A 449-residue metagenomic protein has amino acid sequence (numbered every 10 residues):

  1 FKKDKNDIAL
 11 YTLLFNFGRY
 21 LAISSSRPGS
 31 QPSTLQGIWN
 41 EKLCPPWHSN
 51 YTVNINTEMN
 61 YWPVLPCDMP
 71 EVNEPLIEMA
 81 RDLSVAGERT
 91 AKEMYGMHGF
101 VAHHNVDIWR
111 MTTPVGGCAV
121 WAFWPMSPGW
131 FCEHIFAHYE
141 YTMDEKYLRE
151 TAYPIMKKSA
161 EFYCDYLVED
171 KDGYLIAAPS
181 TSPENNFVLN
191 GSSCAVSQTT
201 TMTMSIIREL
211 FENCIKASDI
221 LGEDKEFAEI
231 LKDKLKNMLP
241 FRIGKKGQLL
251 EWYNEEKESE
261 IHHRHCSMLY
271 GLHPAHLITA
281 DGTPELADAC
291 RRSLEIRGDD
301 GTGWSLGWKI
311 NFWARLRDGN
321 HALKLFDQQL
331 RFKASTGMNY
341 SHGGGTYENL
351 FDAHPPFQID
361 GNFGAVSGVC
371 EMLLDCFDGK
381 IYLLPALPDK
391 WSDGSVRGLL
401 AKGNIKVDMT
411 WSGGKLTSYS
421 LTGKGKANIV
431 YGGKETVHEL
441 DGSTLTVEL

Functional and structural regions predicted by a protein language model:
F1-N16, L21, K92-E93, F100-G116 (+5 more regions): Mature extracytoplasmic enzyme cores
F1-T12, S26-N50, N56, P63-V64 (+5 more regions): Primarily short, surface-exposed interaction patches in extracytoplasmic proteins
Y20-Q31, P45-N50, V72, V85-T90 (+5 more regions): Secretory-pathway/luminal and periplasmic proteins that interact with or process carbohydrate-rich
Q36-S49, G96-C118, Y174-T200, L249-I261 (+3 more regions): Carbohydrate-binding/catalytic loop surfaces
V53-T57, W62-E93, M97, W109 (+4 more regions): Active-site core of glycosidic bond-cleaving carbohydrate-active enzymes
K158-A217: Acidic/histidine-rich catalytic neighborhood
D165-Y166, N320-L449: Non-catalytic C-terminal accessory modules of carbohydrate-active enzymes
S180, L231-K236, L384-W391: A glycine-rich phosphate-binding loop feature that marks nucleotide/adenosyl-phosphate handling sites
